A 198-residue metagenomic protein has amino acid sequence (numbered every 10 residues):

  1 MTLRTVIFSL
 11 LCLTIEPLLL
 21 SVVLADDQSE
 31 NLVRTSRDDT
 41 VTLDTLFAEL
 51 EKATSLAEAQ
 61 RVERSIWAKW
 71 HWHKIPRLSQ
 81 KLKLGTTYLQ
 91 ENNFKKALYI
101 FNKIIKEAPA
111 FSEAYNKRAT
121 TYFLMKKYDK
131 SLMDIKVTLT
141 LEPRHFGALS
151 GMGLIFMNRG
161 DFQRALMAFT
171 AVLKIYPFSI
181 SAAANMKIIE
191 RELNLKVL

Functional and structural regions predicted by a protein language model:
L20-L82: N-terminal leader/linker segments that initiate helical-solenoid repeat arrays
Q28-R37, R61, A68, W72 (+2 more regions): Terminal, low-structured helical/coil segments at or just beyond the last alpha-helical repeat
L50-T54, W67, I105, L139 (+2 more regions): A conserved position within tetratricopeptide repeats
I75-G147: Alpha-helical adaptor scaffolds
Q90, L124, N158-R159, I188-L195: Register position in tetratricopeptide repeats
R118-A119, M125, M152, R159 (+1 more regions): Residue-level signature of tetratricopeptide-repeat
